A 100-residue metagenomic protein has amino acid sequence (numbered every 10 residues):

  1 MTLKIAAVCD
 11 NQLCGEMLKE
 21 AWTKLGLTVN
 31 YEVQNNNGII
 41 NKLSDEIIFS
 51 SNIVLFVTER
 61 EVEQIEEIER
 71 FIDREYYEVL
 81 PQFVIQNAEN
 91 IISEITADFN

Functional and structural regions predicted by a protein language model:
T2-L3, I53: Cytosolic covalent-transfer regions centered on His/Cys nucleophiles that carry phosphoryl or persulfide groups
L3-Q34: Short, charged N-terminal beta->alpha structural module
K4, I72-N100: Ser/Thr/Gly-rich flexible loops in soluble cytosolic domains mediating phosphotransfer, phosphorylation
A7-Q12, F56-R60, P81: Structural motif
G15, N41, V62-I65, A88: Short, well-ordered alpha-helical microsegments
E20-W22, E46, I68-I72, I91-E94: Short, glycine/charged-enriched secondary-structure capping and boundary segments
K24-N52: N-terminal beta-loop-helix "entrance" segment that forms/cooperates in small-molecule cofactor or anionic ligand
D45-E69: Short, structured active-site "lid" loops
